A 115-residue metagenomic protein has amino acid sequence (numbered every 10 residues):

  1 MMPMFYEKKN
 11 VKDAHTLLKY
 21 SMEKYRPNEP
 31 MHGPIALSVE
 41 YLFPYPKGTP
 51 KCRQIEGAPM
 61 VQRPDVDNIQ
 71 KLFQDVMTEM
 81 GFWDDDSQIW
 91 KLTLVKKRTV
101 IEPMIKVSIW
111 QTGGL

Functional and structural regions predicted by a protein language model:
M1-L115: Acidic, proline/glycine-enriched N-terminal capping motif
